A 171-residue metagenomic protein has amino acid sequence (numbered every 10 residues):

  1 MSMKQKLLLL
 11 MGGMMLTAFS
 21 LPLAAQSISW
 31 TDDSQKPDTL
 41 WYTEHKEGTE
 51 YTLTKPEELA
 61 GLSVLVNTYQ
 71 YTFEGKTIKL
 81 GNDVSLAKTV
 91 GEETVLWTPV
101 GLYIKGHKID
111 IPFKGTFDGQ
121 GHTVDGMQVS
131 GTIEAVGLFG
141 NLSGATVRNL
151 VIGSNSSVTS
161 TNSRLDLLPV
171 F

Functional and structural regions predicted by a protein language model:
M1-M11: Bacterial N-terminal signal peptides that target proteins for export
M3, F19, A25: Nuclease and nuclease-like effector domains acting on nucleic acids or nucleotide cofactors
Q5-K6, A18, P112, I133: Exposed boundary/loop context
M11-P22: Bacterial N-terminal signal peptides
Q26-F171: Surface-exposed repetitive/solenoidal architectures
